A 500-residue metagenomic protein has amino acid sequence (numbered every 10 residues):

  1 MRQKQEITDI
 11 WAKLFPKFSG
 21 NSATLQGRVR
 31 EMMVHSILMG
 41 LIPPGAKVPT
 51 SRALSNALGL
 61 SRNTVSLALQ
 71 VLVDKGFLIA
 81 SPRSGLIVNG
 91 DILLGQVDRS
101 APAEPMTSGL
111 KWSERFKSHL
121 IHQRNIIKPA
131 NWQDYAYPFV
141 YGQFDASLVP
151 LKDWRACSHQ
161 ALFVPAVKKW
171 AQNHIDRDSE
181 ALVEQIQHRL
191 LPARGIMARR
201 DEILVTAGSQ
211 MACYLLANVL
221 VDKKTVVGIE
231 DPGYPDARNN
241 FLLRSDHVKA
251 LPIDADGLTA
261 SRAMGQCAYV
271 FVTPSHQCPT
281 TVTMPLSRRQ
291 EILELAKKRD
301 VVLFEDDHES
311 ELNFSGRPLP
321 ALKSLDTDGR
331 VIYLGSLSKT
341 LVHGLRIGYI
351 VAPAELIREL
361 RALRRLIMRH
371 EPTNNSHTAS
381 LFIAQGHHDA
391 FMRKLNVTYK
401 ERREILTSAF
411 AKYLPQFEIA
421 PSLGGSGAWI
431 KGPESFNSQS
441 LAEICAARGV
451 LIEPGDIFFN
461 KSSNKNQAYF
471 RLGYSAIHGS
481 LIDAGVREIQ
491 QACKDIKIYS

Functional and structural regions predicted by a protein language model:
M1-H159, E355, R361, R365-P372 (+7 more regions): N-terminal basic, amphipathic alpha-helical segments
L54, S275-C278, T340: A short, flexible beta-alpha/helix-coil linker loop
S158, L162-R299, E311-L312, R317-L325 (+3 more regions): Conserved core of the PLP fold type I
I203, V301, V331, F417 (+1 more regions): Short, conserved active-site loop motifs that form the nucleotide-linked donor/cofactor pocket
T327-V397: Conserved core segment of the aminotransferase class I/II
